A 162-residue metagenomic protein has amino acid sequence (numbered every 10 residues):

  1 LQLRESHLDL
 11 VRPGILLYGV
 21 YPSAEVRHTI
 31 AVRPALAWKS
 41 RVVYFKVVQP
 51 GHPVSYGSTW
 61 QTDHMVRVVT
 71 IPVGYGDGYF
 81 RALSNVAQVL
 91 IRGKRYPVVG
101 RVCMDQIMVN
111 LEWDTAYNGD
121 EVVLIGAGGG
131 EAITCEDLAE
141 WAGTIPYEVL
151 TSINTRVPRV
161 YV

Functional and structural regions predicted by a protein language model:
L1-V162: Active-site anion/phosphate-binding pocket segments in diverse small-molecule metabolic enzymes
